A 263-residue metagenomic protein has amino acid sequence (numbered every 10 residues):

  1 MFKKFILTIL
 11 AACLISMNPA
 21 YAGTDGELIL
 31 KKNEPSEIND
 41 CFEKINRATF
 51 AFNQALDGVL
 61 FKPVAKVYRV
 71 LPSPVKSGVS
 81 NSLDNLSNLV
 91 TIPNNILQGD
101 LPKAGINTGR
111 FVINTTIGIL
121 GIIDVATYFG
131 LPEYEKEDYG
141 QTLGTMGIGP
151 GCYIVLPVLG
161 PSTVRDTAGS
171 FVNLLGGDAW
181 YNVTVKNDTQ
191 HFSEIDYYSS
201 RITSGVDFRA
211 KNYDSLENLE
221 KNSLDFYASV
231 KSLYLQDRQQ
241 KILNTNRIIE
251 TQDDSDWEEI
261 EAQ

Functional and structural regions predicted by a protein language model:
M1-L7: Bacterial N-terminal signal peptides that target proteins for export
T8-S16: Bacterial N-terminal signal peptides
M17-A22: Sec/Tat signal peptide C-region and signal peptidase I cleavage site
G23-S36, M146-Q263: A structured, mid-to-C-terminal "fold-capping" secondary-structure block
E34-E43, D57: Short, membrane-interfacial amphipathic segments enriched in basic
K44-I45, P74-N81, A104-N114: Alpha-helical scaffold segments that form or flank carboxylate-/histidine-based iron centers
V59-S77, F129, G140: Membrane interface segments of multi-pass transport proteins and intramembrane proteases
N85-V164: Mid-length scaffold segments of soluble, non-membrane domains
